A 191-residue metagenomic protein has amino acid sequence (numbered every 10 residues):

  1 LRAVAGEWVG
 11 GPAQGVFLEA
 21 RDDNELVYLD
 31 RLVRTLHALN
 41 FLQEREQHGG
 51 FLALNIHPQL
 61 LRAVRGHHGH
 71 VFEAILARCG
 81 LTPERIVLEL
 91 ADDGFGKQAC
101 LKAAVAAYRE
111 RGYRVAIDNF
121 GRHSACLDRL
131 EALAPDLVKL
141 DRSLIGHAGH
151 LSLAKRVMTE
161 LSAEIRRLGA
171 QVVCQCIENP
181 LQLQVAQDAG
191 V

Functional and structural regions predicted by a protein language model:
L1-V16: A short, well-structured catalytic beta-strand-centered motif of the EAL phosphodiesterase domain for c-di-GMP
V16-L26: Short histidine-centered catalytic/ligand-binding loop motif
V27-C100: Catalytic core of bacterial c-di-GMP phosphodiesterases, primarily the EAL and HD-GYP domains, capturing alpha-helical
D30, L101, A154, M158 (+1 more regions): Aromatic/hydrophobic pocket-lining residues that form the small-molecule binding cavity in soluble enzyme cores
H37, L161, Q182, A186: Aromatic/hydrophobic pocket-lining residues that form π-stacking "cages" and hydrophobic walls in ligand
H48, R111, R167-L168: Helix C-cap/helix->beta junction micro-motif
A77-H147, Q171-V191: The catalytic core of metal-dependent phosphodiesterases that act on cyclic dinucleotides
R156-Q171: Alpha-helix-loop-beta-strand connector modules within alpha/beta enzyme cores
